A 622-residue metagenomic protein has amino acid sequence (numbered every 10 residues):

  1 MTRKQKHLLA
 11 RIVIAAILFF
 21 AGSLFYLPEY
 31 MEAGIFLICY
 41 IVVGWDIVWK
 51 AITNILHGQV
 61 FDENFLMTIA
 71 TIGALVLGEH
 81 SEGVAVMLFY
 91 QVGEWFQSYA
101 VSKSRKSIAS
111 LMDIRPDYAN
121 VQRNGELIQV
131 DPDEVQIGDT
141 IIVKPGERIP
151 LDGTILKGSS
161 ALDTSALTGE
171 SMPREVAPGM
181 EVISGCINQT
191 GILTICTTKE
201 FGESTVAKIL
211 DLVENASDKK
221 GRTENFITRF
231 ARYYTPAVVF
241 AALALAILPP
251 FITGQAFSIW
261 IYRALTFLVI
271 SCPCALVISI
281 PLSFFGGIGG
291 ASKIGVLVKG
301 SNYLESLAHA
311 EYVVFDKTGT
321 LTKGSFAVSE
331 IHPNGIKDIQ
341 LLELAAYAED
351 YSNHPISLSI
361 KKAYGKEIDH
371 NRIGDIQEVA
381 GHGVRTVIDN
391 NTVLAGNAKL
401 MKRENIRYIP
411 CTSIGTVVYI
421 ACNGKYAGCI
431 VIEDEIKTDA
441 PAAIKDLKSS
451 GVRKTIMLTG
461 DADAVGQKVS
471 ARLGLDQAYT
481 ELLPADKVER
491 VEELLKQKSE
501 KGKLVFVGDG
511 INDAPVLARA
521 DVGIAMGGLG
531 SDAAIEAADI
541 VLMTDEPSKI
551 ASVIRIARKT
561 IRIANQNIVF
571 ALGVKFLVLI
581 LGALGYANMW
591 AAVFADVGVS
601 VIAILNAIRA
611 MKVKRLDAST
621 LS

Functional and structural regions predicted by a protein language model:
M1-I14, Y234: N-terminal membrane topogenic signal
T2-R3, F20-P28, V48-N54, I72-L77 (+9 more regions): Membrane-embedded alpha-helical bundles of multi-pass transporters
A16-I17, N225-G254, R263-F284, N565-F594: Bilayer-spanning, highly hydrophobic alpha-helical transmembrane segments
S23-E29, A33-Q122, E126, E134-Q136 (+7 more regions): Actuator/coupling domain of P-type ATPases
A51, E79, A100, A119 (+27 more regions): Residue-level signature of catalytic and energy-coupling elements of molecular machines, predominantly ATP/GTP-dependent
I52-V60, Y99-A109, L282-S301, I608-S622: Juxtamembrane helix-loop transition segments at the membrane interface in multi-pass membrane proteins
D62-M67, I108-R123, A291-K317: Membrane-cytosol interface motif
S110, S301-V522, R555-R558, D617-S622: Cytosolic catalytic headpiece
